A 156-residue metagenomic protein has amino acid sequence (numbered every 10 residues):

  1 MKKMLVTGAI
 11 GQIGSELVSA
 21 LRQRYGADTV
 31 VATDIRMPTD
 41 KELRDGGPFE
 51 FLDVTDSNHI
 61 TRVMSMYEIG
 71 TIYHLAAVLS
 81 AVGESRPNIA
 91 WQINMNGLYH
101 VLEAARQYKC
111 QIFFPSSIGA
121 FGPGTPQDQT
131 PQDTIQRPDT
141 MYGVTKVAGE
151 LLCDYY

Functional and structural regions predicted by a protein language model:
M4-R24: N-terminal Rossmann NAD(P)H-binding glycine-rich loop of SDR-like oxidoreductase domains
T7, T33, I72-A76, I112-I118: SDR active-site strand-loop-helix element
G26-M37: Conserved glycine-rich Rossmann-like NAD(P)H-binding loop of the short-chain dehydrogenase/reductase
R44-D56: Rossmann-fold cofactor-recognition segment
V54-I93, A104: NAD(P)H-binding glycine-rich loop region in Rossmannoid oxidoreductase-like domains and their noncatalytic homologs
I93-L98, F113, T145-K146: Short alpha-helix in the Rossmann-fold core of NAD(P)-dependent oxidoreductases
Y99-M141: Conserved Rossmann-fold NAD(P)-dependent oxidoreductase catalytic core, especially the SDR/UDP-sugar
P123, D139-Y156: Active-site Tyr-X1-5-Lys
